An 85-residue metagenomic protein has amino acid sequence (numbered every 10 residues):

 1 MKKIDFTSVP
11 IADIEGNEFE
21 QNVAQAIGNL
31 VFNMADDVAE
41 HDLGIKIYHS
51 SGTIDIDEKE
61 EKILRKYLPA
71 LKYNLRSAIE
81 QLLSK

Functional and structural regions predicted by a protein language model:
M1-K85: Positively charged, low-complexity terminal tracts and the immediately adjacent first secondary-structure elements
